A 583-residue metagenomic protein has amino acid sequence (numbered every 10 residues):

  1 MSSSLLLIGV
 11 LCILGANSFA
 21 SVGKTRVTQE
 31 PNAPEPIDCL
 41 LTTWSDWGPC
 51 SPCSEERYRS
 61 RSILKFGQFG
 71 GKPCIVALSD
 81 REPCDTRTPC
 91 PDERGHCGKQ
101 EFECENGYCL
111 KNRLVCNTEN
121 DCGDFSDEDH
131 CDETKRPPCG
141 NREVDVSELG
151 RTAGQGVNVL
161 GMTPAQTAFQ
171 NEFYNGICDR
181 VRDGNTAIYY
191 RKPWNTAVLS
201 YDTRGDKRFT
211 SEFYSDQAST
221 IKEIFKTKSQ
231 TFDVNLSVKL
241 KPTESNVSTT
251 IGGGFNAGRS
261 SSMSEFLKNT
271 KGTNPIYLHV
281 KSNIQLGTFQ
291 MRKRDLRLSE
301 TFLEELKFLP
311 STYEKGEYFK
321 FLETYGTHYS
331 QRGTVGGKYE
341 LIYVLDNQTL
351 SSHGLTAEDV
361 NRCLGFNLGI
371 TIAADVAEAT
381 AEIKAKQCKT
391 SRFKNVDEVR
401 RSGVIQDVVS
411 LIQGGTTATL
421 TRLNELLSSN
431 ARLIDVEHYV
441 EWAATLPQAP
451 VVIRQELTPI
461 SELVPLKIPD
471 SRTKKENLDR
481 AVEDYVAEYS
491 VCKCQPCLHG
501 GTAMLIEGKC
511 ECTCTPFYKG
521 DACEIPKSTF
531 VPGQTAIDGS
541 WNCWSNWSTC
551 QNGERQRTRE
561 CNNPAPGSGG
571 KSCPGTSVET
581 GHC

Functional and structural regions predicted by a protein language model:
S2-E101, E105-N112, D124-N141, S402-S410 (+5 more regions): Thrombospondin type-1
N120-D121: Short hydrophobic/aromatic residue motifs in ordered secondary structure
R136-M504: Membrane-permeabilization and membrane-interfacing ectodomains
